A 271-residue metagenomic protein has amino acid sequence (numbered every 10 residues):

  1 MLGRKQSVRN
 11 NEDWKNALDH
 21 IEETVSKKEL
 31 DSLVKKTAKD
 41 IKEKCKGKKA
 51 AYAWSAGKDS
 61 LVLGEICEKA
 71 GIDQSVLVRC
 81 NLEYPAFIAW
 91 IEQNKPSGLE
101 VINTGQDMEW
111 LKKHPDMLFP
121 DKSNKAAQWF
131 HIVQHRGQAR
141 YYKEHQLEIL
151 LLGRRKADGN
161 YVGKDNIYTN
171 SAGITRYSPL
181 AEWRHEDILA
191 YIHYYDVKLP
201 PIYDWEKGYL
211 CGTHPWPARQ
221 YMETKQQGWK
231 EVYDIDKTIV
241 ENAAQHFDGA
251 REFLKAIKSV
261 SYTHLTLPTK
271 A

Functional and structural regions predicted by a protein language model:
M1-L265: Nucleotide-activated chemistry modules centered on ATP-dependent adenylation/adenylyltransferase
T266-A271: A short, hydrophobic C-terminal helix/tail in secreted or cell-surface proteins
